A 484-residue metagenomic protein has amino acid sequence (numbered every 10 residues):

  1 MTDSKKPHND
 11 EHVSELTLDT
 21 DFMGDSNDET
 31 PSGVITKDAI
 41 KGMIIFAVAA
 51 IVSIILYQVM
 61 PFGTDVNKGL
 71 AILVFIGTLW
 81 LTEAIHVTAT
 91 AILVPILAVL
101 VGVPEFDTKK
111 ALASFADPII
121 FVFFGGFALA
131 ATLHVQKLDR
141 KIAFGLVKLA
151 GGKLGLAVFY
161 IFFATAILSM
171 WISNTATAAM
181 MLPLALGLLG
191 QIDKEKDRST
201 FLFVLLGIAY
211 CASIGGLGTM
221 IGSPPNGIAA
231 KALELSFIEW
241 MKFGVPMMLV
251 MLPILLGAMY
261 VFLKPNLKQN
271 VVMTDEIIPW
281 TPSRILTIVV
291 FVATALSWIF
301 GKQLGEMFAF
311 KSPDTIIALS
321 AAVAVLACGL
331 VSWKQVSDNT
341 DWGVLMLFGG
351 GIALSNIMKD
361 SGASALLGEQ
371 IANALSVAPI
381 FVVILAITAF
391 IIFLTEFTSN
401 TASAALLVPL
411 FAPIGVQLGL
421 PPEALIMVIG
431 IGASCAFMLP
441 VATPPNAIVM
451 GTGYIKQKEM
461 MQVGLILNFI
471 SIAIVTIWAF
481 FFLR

Functional and structural regions predicted by a protein language model:
T2-F124, E239-E369, I466-N468, I472 (+1 more regions): Hydrophobic transmembrane alpha-helices of multi-pass small-molecule transporters
D3-G33, A150-K153, T165, W171 (+9 more regions): Cytosolic regulatory regions of ion transport systems
V34, Q58, F75, A89 (+3 more regions): Membrane-embedded alpha-helical segments and adjacent helix-loop junctions characteristic of multi-pass solute
L97-G102, A230-I238, Y454-Q457: Interfacial segments of multi-pass membrane proteins
F127, T165-L182, S199-L235, L255-Y260 (+3 more regions): Alpha-helical transmembrane segments and, especially, the helix-loop junctions at the ends of these helices
Q191-L202, V261-I277, C328-V336, P421 (+1 more regions): Alpha-helical transmembrane segments
D193-E195, M241-M247, G350-L354, L375-R484: C-terminal transmembrane helix pair
